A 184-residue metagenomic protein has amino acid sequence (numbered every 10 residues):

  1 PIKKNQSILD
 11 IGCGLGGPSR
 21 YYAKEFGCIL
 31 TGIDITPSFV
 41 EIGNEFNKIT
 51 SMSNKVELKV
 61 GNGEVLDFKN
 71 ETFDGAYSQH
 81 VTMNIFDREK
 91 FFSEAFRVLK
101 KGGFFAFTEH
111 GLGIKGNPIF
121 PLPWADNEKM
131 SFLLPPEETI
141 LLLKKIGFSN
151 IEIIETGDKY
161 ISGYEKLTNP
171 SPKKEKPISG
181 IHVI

Functional and structural regions predicted by a protein language model:
L9-I11, L15-V65: Class I SAM-dependent methyltransferase SAM/SAH-binding core
E64-G75: A short acidic, Gly/Pro-enriched loop at the edge of an enzyme's catalytic core that lines a small-molecule cofactor
G75-D87: A short SAM/SAH-binding and catalytic strip from SAM-dependent methyltransferases
E89-F104: A short glycine-rich, Lys/Arg-flanked "PGG" loop and its adjoining helix->strand segment in the class I
H110-M130: Short, glycine-/aromatic-enriched active-site segment of Class I SAM-dependent methyltransferases
S131-G147: Short alpha-helix
F148-K159: Conserved S-adenosyl-L-methionine
G157-I184: C-terminal helical/coil "lid" or tail adjacent to the Rossmann-like core of SAM-dependent
